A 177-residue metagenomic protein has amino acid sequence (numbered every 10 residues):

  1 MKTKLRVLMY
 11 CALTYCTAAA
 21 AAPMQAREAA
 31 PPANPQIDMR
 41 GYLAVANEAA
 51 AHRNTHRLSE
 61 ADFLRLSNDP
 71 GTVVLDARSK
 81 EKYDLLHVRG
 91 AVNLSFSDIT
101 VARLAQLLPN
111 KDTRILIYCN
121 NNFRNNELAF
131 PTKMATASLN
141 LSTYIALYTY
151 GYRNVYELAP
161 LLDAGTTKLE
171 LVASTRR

Functional and structural regions predicted by a protein language model:
K2-R6, Y10, A19-N54, D84-V88 (+2 more regions): Rhodanese-like catalytic fold shared by cysteine-dependent sulfurtransferases and DSP/PTP-type phosphatases
H52-L66: A short, well-structured juxtamembrane/interface segment
D62, R78, S142: Short Gly/charged-rich anion-binding patches and loops
R65, K82-L85: Short, solvent-exposed loop/turn elements at domain surfaces
N68-D69, V88: Flexible, glycine-rich surface segments
P70-L75, K111-R114: Short coil/turn segments at beta-strand junctions that form active-site/ligand-binding loops
V73-R78, A91-L94: Short hydrophobic beta-strand that contains or immediately precedes a catalytic carboxylate
